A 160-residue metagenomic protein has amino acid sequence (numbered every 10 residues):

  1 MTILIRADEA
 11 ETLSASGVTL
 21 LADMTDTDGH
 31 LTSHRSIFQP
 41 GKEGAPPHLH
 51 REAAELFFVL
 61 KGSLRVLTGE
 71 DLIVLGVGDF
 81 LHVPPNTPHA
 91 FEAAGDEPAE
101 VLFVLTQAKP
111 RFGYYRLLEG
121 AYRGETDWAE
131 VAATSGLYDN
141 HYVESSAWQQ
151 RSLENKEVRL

Functional and structural regions predicted by a protein language model:
L4, E70-P88: Short acidic-glycine-tyrosine-enriched beta hairpin
A10-P47, A53: A short glycine-rich, His/Asp/Glu-containing loop-to-beta-strand
R35-Q39, L49-T68, V104-T106: Short, conserved beta-strand element in jelly-roll/cupin
A45-P47, T68-I73: Short beta-strand segments
P85-F112: Ligand-binding loop in jelly-roll beta-barrel domains
R116-L160: Acidic/histidine-enriched, glycine/proline-rich intrinsically disordered or flexible terminal extensions
